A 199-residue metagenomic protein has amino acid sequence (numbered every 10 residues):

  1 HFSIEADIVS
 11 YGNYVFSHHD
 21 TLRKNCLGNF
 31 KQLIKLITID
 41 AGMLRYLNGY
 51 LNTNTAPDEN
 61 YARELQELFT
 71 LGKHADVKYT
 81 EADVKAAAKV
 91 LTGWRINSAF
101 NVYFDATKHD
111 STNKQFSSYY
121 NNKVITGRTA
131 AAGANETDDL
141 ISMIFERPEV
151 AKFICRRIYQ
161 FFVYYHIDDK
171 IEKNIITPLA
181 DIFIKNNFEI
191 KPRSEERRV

Functional and structural regions predicted by a protein language model:
S3, Y11-R198: Active-site substrate-binding loop specific to GH73 endo-beta-N-acetylglucosaminidase modules in bacterial autolysins
A6: Short, aromatic/basic-rich helix-turn unit that serves as a nucleic-acid recognition element
